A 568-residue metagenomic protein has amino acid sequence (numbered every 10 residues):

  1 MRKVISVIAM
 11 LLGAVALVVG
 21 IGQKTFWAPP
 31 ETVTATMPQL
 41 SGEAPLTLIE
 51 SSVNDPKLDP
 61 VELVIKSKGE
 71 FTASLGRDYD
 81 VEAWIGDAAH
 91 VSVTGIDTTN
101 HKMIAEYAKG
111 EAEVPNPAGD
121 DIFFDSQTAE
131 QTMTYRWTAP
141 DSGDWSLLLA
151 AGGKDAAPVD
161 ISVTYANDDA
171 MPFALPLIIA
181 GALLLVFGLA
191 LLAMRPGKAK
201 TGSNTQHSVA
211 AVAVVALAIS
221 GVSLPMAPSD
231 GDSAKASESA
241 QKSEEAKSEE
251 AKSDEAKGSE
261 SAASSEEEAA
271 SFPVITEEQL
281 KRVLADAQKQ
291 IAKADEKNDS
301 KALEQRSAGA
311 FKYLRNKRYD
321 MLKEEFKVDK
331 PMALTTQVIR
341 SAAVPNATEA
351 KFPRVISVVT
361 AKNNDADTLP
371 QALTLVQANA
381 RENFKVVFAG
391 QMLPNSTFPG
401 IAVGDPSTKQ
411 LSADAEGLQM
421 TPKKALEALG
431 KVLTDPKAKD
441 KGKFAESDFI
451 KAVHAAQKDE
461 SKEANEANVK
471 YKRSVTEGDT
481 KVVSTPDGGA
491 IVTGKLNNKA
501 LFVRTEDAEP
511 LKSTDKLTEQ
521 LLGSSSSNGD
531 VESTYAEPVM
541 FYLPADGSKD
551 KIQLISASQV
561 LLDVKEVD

Functional and structural regions predicted by a protein language model:
M1-P29: Hydrophobic secretory-pathway targeting helix
K3-V4, A170-G221: Juxtamembrane interface at the cytosolic side of transmembrane helices
A28-T164: Extracytoplasmic/periplasmic regions of membrane proteins
K68-F71, Y79, S265-F326, I401-V469: Core segments of small alpha/beta cavity-forming domains
A139-A193, P399-G404, L501-D568: Extracellularly exposed regions in secreted/surface proteins, prominently low-complexity, repeat-rich
S223-Q279, P406-G417: N-terminal low-complexity, Pro/Thr-rich disordered segments that flank secretion/membrane-targeting signals
F326-L369, V469-A508: Surface-exposed, charged secondary-structure patches
K362-E427, T485-T493, V503, D515 (+1 more regions): Short beta-strand edge/turn micro-motifs at domain boundaries
